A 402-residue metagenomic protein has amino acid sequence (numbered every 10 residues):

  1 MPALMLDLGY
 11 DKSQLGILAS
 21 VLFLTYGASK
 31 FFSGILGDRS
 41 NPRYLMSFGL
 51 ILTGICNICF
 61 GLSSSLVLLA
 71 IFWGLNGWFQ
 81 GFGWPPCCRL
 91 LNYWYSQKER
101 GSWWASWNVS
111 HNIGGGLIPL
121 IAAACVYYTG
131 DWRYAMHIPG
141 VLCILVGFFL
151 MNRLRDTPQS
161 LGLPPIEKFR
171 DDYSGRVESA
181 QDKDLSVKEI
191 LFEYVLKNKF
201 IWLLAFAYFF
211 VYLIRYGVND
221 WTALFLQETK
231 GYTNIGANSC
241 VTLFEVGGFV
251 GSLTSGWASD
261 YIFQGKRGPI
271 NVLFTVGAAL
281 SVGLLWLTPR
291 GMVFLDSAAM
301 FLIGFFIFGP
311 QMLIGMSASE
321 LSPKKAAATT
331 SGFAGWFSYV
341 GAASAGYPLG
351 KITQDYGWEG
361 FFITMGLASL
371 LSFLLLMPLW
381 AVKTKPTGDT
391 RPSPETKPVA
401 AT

Functional and structural regions predicted by a protein language model:
M1, N198-L253, Q311, A345-G346: Extracytoplasmic gate region of multi-pass secondary transporters
G9, N41, L62-V67, G130 (+2 more regions): Helix-breaking motifs and short loop linkers at transmembrane-helix boundaries and internal kinks in secondary membrane
F23-F31, G115-G116, E245-L253, A342-A343: Residue-level signature of mid-helix packing/kink "hotspots" within the transmembrane helices of 12-pass Major
A28-L66: Conserved MFS/SLC helix-loop-helix module at the cytosolic interface between two early adjacent transmembrane helices
R39-L50, Y261-T275: Cytoplasmic membrane-interface "Motif A"-like loop-to-helix N-cap segments of 12-TM Major Facilitator Superfamily
F72-N112: Cytoplasmic helix-loop-helix junction between adjacent transmembrane helices in 12-TM secondary transporters
W107-Q159: Helix-loop-helix hairpin linking two adjacent transmembrane segments in secondary transporters
G265-S317: C-terminal transmembrane helical hairpin of 12-TM major facilitator-type secondary transporters
